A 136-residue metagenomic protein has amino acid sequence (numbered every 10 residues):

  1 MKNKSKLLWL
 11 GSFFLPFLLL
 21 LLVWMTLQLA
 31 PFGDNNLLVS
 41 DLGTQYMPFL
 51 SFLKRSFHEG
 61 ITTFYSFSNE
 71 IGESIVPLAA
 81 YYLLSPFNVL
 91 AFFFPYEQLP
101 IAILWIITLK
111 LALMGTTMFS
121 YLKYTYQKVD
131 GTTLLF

Functional and structural regions predicted by a protein language model:
M1-A30: Start-transfer (signal-anchor) and selected internal transmembrane alpha helices of multi-pass inner/ER membrane
K2-K6, K54, K110, K123 (+1 more regions): Context-gated lysine
K4-L8, P95-L99, I103, K128: Juxtamembrane/transmembrane-helix boundary motifs in multi-pass membrane proteins
L10-F14, W105, T133-F136: Hydrophobic alpha-helical transmembrane segments
L19-M118: Membrane-interface coil-to-helix junctions
F119-F136: Transmembrane-helix signature of polytopic, membrane-embedded enzymes that assemble or transfer cell-envelope glycans
